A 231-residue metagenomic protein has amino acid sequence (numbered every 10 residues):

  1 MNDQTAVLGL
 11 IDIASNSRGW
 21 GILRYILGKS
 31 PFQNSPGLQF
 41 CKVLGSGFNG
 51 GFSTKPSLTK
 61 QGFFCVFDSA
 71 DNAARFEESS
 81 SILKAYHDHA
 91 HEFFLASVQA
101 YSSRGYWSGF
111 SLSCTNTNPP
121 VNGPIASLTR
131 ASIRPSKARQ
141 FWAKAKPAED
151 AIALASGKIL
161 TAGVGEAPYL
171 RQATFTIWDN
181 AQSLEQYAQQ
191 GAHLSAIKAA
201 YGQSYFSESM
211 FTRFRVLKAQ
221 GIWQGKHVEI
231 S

Functional and structural regions predicted by a protein language model:
M1-Q61, A70-F76, D88-Q172, S183-G191 (+1 more regions): Short S/T/G/P-rich N-terminal loop/turn motif that feeds into the first structured element of a domain
S81-A90, L194-A196: A common structural junction motif
S204-E208: Flexible helix-coil linker/hinge segments at domain or subdomain boundaries
